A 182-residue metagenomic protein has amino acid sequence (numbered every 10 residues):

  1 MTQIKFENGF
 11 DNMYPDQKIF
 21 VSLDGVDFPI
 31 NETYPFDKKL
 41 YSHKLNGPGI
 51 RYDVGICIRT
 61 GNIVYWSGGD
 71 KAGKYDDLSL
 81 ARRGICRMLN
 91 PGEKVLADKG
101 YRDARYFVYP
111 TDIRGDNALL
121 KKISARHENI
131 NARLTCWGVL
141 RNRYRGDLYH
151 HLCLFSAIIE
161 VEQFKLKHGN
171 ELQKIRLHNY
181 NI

Functional and structural regions predicted by a protein language model:
M1-I182: Short, well-ordered secondary-structure "scaffold" segments embedded in the functional core of diverse domains
